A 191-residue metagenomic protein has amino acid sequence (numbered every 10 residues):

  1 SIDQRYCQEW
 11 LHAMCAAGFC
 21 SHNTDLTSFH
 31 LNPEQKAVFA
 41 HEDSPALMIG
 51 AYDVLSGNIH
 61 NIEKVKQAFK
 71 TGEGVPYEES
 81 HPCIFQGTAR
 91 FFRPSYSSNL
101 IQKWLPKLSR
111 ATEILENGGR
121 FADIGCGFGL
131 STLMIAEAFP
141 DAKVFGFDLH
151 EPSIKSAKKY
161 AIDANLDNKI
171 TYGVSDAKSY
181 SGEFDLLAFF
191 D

Functional and structural regions predicted by a protein language model:
I2-A13: Short amphipathic alpha-helical interaction segments
A13-G119: Conserved Class I S-adenosyl-L-methionine-dependent methyltransferase catalytic core
R120-A122, M134-K178: Class I SAM-dependent methyltransferase SAM/SAH-binding core
G125: Conserved S-adenosyl-L-methionine
G129-L133: Glycine-rich SAM-binding Motif I of class I
E183-D185: Local beta-strand N-terminus motif with an aromatic residue
A188-F189: A conserved beta-strand element that flanks and buttresses the S-adenosyl-L-methionine
